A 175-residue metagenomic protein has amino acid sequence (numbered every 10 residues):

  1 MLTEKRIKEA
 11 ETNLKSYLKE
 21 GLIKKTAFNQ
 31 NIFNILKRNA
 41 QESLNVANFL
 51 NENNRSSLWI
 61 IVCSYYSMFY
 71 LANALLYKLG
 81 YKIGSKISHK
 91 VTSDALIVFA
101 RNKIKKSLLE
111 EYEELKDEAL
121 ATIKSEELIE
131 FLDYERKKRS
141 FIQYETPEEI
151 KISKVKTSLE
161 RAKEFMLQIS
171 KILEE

Functional and structural regions predicted by a protein language model:
M1-E175: Terminal alpha-helical segments
